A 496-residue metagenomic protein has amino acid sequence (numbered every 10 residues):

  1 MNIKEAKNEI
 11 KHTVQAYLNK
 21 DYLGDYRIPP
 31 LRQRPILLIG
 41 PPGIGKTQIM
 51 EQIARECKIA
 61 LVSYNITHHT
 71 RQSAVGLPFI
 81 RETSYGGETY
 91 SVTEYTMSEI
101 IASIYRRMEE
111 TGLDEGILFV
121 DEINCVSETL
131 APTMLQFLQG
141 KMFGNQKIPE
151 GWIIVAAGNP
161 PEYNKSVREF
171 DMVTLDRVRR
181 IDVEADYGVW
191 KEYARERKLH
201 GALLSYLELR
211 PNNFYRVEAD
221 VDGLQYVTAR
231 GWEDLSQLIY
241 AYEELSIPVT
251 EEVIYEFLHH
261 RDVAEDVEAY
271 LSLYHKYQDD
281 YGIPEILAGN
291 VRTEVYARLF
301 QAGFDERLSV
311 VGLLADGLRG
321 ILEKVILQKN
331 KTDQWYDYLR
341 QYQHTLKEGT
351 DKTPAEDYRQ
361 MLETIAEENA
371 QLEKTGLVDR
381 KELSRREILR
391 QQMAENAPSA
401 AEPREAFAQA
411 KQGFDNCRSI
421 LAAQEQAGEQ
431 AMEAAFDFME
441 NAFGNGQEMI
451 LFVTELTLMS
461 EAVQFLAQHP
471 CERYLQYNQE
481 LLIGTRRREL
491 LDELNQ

Functional and structural regions predicted by a protein language model:
M1-N212, V217-D220: AAA+ P-loop NTPase catalytic core and its hallmark functional loops
N8, H12, A16, R55 (+17 more regions): Charged/polar, solvent-exposed surface patches and flexible loops
R27, R32-R34, R55, R71 (+23 more regions): Arginine residue identity/basic-tract feature
F79, Y90, Y95, F119 (+18 more regions): Phenylalanine-focused residue identity feature
E196-K352: Alpha-helical lid/collar subdomain of P-loop NTPases
F300-Q496: Terminal-proximal interaction/regulatory segments of ATP-powered molecular machines
